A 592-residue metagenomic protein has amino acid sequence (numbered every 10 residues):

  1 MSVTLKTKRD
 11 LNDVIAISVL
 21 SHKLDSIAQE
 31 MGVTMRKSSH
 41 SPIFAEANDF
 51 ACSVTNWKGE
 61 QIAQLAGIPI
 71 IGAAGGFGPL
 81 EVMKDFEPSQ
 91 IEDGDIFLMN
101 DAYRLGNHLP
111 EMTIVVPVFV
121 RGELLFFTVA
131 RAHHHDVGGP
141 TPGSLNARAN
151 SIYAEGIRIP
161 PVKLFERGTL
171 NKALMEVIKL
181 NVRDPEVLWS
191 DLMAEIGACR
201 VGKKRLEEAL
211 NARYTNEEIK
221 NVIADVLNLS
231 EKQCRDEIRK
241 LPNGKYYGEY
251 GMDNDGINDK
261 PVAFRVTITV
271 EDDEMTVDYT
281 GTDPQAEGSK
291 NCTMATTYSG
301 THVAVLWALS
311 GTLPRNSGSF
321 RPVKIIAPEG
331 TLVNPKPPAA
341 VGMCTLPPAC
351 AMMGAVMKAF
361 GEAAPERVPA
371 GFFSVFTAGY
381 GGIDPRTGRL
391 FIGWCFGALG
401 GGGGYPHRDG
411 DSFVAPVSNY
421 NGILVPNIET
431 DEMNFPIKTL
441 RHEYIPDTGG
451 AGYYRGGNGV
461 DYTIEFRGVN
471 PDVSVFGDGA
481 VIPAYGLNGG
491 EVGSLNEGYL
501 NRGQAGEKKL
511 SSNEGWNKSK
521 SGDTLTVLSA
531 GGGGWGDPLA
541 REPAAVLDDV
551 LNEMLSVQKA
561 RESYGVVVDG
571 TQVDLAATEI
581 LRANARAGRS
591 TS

Functional and structural regions predicted by a protein language model:
S2-D93, L98-S592: Glycine/proline-enriched, intrinsically flexible loops and inter-domain linkers
